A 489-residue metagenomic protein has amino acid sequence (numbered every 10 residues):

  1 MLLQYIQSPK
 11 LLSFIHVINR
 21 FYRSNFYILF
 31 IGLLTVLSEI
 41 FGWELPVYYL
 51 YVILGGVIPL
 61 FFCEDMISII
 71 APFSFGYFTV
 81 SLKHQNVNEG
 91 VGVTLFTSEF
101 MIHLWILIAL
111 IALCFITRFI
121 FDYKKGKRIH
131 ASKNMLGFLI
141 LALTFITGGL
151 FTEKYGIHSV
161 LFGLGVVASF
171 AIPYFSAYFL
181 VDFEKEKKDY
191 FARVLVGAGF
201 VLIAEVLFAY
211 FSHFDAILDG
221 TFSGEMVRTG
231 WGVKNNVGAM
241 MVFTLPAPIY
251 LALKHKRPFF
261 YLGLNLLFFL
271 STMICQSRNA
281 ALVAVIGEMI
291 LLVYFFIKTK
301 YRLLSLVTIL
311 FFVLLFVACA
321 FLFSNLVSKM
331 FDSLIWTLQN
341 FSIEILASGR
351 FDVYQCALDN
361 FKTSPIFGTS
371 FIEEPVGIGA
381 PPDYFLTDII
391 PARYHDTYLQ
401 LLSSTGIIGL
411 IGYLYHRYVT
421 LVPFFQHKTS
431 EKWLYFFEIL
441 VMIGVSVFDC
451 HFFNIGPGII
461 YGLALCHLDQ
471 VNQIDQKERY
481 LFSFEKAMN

Functional and structural regions predicted by a protein language model:
L2-Q7, F14-F119, T147-G149, M442: N-terminal signal-anchor transmembrane segment
F30-L34, G55, P246, H416 (+1 more regions): Transmembrane alpha-helices of multi-pass inner-membrane enzymes
L104-A109, K133-I146, Y155-F179: Aromatic-anchored transmembrane helix interface
I146-G149, A171-I172, D189-I217, W231-I297 (+1 more regions): Alpha-helical transmembrane segments of multi-pass inner-membrane proteins
L195, F260, L264, A392 (+2 more regions): Loop-to-helix entry and N-terminal half of a specific, functionally important transmembrane alpha helix in multi-pass
F222-R228, L306, A320-C356, V376-G379: Flexible juxtamembrane loops connecting transmembrane helices in multi-pass membrane enzymes that build or modify
Y301-R302, T308, S404-I443, E478: Hydrophobic transmembrane alpha-helices and their immediate junctions
F341-T405: Long extracytoplasmic/lumenal interhelical loops at the membrane interface of multi-pass membrane proteins
